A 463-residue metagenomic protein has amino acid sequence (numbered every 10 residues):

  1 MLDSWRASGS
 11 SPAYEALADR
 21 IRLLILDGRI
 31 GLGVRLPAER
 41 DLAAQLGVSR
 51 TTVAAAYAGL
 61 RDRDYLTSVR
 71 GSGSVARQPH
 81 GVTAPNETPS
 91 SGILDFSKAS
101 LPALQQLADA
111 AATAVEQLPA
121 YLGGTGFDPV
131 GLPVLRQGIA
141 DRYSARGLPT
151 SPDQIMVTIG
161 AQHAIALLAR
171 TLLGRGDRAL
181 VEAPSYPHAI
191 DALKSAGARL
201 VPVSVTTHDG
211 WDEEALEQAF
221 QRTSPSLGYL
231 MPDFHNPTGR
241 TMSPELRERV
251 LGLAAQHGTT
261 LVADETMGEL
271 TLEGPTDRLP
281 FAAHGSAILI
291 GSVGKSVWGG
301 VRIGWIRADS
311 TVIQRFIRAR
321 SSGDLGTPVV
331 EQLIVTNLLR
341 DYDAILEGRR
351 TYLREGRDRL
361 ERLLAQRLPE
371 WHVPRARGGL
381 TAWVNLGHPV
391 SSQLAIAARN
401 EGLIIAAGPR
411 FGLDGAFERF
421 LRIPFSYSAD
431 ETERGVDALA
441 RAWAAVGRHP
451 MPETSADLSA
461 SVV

Functional and structural regions predicted by a protein language model:
M1-E116, G124, Q137, I317 (+9 more regions): N-terminal basic, amphipathic alpha-helical segments
T67-S68, T150, I405-A406: Short beta-strand "wing" residues that participate in macromolecule-binding interfaces
G71, A282-R315, T327-V330: Active-site PLP attachment segment
L122-H257, E269-G285, L353, V446-V463: Conserved core of the PLP fold type I
R307, W383-G387, P424-S426: Short hydrophobic/aromatic beta-strand micro-patches that form the beta-sheet surface supporting nucleotide- or nucleic
S310-R315, D343-A344, P389: Short helix-loop capping/hinge motifs at secondary-structure junctions, enriched in acidic/polar residues
F316-G323, L339-E361: Structural signature of PLP-dependent enzymes
L353-E361, W371-N385: Conserved glycine-rich beta-strand-loop-beta hairpin in the small C-terminal domain of fold type I
